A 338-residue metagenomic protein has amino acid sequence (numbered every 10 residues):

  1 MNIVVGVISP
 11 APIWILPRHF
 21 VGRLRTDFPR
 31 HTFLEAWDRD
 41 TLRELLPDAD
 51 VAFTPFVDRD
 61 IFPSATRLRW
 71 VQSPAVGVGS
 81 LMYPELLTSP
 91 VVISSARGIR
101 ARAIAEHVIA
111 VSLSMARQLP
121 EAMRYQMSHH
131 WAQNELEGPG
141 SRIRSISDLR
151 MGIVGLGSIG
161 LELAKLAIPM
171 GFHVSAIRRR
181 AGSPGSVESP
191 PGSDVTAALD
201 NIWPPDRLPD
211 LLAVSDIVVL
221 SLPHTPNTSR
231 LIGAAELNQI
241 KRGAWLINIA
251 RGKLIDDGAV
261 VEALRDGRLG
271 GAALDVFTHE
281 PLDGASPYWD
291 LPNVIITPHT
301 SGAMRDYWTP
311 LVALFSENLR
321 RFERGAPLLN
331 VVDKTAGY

Functional and structural regions predicted by a protein language model:
M1-I93, G233: An N-terminal-biased, well-structured beta-alpha scaffold segment characteristic of Rossmann-like dinucleotide-binding
F56, A75, L220-L222, I249-A250 (+1 more regions): Glycine-rich, N-terminal phosphate-binding loop of Rossmann-like dinucleotide-binding domains
P90-V91, A96-R150: Phosphate-binding beta-alpha-beta segment of Rossmann-like dinucleotide-binding domains, i.e., the NAD(P)
A105-R124, I168-F172, A313-A326: Oxidoreductase and adenylate-handling cofactor-binding alpha/beta cores
L156-G157: Glycine-rich Rossmann-fold phosphate-binding loop(s) that bind the pyrophosphate of adenine dinucleotide cofactors
G160-L161: N-terminal Rossmann-fold NAD(P) dinucleotide-binding loop
R180-P287: Rossmann-like adenosine-cofactor binding region
G243, I249-Y338: Rossmann-like dinucleotide-binding domain for NAD(H)/NADP(H)
